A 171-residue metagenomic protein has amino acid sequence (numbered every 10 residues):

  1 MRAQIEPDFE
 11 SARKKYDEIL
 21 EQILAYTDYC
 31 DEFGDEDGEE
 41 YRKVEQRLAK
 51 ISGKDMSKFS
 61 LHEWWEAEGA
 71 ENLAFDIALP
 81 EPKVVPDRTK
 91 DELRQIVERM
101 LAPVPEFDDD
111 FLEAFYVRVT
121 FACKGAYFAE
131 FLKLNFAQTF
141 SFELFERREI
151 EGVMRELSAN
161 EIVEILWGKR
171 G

Functional and structural regions predicted by a protein language model:
M1-R42: N-terminal leader regions
R2-E6, F75-P80: Short, charged, low-complexity loops and linkers
Y16, L20, Y41-V44, K90-R94 (+2 more regions): Short amphipathic alpha-helical segments that mediate assembly, nucleic-acid/protein binding, or membrane association
E21-D28, Q46, F75, D91 (+1 more regions): Generic structural signal for well-ordered, non-membrane alpha-helices
E32-E39, K43-L79, A114-G171: Compact alpha-helical subdomains of small soluble proteins
I96-F107: N-terminal acidic leader/helix
P105-F115: Short amphipathic N-terminal alpha-helix
